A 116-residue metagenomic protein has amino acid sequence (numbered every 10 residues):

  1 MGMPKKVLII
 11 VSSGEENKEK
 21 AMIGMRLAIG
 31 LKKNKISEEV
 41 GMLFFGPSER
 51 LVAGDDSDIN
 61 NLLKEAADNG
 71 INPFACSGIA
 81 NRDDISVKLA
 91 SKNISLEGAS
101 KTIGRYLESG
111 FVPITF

Functional and structural regions predicted by a protein language model:
K6, E38-G41, N72: Residues at the starts of beta-strands that form the adenosine-phosphate
L8-M22, P47-D55: Short, glycine-rich nucleotide/cofactor-binding loops
I9, M42-F44, A75: Structural beta-sheet core signal
K20-N34: Histidine-anchored nucleotide/phosphate-binding helix
K33-L51: Small/aliphatic-rich secondary-structure junction motif
D56-S86: A glycine-rich helix N-cap at a beta->alpha junction
E65-A66, A90-G104, F111: A short aromatic-anchored loop/beta-hairpin motif
P113-F116: Short hydrophobic/aromatic patches at helix-to-coil boundaries
